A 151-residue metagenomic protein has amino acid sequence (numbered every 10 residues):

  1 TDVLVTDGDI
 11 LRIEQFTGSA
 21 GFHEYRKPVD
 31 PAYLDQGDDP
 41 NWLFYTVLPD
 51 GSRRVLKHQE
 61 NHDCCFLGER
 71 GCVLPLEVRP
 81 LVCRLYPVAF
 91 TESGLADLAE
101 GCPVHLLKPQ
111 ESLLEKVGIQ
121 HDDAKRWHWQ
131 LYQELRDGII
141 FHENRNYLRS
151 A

Functional and structural regions predicted by a protein language model:
T1-A151: Short loop/turn segments that flank or connect secondary-structure elements
